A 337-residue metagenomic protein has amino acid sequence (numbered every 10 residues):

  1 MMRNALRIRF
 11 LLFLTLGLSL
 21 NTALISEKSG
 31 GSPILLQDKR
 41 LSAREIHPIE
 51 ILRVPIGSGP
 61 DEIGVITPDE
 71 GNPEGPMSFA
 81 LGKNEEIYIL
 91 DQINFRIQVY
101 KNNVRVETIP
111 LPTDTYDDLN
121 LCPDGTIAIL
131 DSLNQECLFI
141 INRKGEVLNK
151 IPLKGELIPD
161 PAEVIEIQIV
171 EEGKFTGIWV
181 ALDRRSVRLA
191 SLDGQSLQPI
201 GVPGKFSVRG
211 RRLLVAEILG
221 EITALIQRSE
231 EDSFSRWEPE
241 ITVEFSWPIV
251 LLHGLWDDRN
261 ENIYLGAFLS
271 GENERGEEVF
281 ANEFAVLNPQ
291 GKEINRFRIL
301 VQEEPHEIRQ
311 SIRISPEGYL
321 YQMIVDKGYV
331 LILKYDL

Functional and structural regions predicted by a protein language model:
M1-M2, D257: General structural signal for secondary-structure boundaries
M2-L11: Bacterial N-terminal signal peptides that target proteins for export
L11-S19: Bacterial N-terminal signal peptides
A23-L337: Eukaryotic scaffold repeat domains enriched in small/polar residues
